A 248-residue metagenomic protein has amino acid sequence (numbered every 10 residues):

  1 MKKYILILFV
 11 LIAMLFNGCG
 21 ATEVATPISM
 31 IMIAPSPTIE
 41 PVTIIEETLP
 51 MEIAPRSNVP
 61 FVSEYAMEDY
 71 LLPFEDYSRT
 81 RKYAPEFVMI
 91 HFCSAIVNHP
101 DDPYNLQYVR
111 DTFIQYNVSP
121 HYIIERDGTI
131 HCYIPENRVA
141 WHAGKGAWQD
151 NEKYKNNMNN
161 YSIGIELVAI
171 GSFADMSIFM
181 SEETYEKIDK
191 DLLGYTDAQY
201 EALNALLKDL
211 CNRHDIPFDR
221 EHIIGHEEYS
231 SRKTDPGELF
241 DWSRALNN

Functional and structural regions predicted by a protein language model:
K2-F9: Sec-dependent signal peptide recognition, specifically the positively charged N-region followed immediately by
L15-G18: C-terminal motif of bacterial Sec signal peptides marking the signal peptidase cleavage site
G20-T22: Bacterial signal peptide processing site
P27-L49: Post-signal peptide N-terminal segment of mature Sec-exported envelope proteins
M51-R81, F87-M89, S94-R213: Active-site-adjacent loop/helix surface patches within enzyme catalytic domains that shape the substrate-binding cleft
H214-R232: Acidic/histidine-rich, metal-coordinating catalytic segments
S230-N248: Short, low-complexity, polybasic intrinsically disordered segments
